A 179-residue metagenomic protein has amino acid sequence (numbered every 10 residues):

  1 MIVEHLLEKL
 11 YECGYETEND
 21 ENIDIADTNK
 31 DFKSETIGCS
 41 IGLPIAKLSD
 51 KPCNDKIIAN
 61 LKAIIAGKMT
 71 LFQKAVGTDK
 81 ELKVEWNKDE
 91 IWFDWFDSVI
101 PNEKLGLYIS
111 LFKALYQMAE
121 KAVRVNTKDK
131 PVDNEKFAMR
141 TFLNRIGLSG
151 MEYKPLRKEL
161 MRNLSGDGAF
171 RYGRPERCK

Functional and structural regions predicted by a protein language model:
M1-K179: Long, charge-dense low-complexity segments
